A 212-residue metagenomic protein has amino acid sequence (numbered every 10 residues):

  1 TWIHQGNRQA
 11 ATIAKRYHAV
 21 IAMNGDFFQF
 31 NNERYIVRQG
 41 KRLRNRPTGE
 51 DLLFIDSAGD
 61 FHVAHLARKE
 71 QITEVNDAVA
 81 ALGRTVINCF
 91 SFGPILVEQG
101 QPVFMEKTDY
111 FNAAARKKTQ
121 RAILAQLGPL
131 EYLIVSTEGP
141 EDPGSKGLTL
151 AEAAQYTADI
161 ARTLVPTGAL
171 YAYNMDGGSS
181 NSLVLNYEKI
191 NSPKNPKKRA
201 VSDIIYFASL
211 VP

Functional and structural regions predicted by a protein language model:
T1-P212: Gly/Ser/Thr/Pro-rich low-complexity, intrinsically disordered segments
